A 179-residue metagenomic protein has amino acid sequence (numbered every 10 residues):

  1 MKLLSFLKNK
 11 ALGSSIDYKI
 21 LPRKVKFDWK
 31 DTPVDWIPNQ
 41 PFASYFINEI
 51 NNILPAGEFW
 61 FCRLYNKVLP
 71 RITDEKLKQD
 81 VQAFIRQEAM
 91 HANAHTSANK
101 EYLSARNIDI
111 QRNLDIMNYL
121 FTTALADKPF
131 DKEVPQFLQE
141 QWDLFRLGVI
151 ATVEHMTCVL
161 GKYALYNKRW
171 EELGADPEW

Functional and structural regions predicted by a protein language model:
K2-W179: Non-heme di-metal
